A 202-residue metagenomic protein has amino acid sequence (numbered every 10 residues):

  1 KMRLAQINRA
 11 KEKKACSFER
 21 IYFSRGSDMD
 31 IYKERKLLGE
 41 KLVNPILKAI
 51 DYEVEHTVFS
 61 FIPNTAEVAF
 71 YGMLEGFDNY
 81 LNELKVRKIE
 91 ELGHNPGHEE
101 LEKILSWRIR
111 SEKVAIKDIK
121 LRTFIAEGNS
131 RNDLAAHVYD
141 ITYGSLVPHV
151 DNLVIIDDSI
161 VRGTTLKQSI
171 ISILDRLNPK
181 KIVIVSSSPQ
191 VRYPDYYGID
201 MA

Functional and structural regions predicted by a protein language model:
K1-A202: PRPP-associated nucleotide enzymes
